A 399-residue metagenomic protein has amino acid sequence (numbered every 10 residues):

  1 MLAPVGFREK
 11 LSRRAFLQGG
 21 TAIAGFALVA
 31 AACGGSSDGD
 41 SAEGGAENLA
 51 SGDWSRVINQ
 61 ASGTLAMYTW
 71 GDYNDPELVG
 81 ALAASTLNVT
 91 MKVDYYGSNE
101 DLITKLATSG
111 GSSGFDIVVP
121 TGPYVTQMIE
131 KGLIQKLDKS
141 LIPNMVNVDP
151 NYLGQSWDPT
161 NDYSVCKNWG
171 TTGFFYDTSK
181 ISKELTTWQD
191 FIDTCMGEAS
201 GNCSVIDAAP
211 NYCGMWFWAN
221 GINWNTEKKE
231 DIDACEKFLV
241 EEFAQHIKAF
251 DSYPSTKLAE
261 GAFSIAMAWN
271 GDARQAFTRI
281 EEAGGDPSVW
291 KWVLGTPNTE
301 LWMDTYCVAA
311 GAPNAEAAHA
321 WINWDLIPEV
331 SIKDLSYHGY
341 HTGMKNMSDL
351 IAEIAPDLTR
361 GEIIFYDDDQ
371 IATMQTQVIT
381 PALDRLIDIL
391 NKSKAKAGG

Functional and structural regions predicted by a protein language model:
M1-L11, A22-A30: N-terminal secretory signal peptides
G34-A42: Bacterial lipoprotein signal-peptidase II cleavage site
A46-Q127: Early extracytoplasmic/lumenal segment of secretory-pathway proteins
S113-P120, Q135-Y176, G201-N202: A structural signal for short loop-to-beta-strand junctions that line the ligand-binding cleft of periplasmic/secreted
V125-T126, S204-A208, Y212, W216 (+1 more regions): Ligand-binding pocket segment of bilobal, Venus flytrap-like solute-binding proteins
Q135-V146, S164, A283-E300, A309-A312: Short beta-strand->loop
T256, Y366-G399: Conserved C-terminal helix/tail region of periplasmic/extracytoplasmic solute-binding proteins
D304-I371: Mature extracytoplasmic/periplasmic domains
